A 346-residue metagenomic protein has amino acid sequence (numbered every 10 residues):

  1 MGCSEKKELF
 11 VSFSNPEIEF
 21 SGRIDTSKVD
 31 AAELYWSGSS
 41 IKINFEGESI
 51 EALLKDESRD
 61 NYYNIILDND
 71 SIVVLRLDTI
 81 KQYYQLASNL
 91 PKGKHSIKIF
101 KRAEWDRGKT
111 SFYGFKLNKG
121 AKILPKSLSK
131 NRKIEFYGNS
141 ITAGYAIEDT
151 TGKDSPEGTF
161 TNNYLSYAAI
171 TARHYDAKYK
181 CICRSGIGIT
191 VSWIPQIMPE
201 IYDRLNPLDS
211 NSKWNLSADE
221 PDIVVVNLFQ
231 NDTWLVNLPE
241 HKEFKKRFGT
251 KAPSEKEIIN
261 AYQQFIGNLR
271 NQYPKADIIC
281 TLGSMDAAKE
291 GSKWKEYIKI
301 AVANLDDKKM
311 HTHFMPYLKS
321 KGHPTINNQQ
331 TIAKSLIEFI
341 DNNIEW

Functional and structural regions predicted by a protein language model:
G2-Y137, T142-F160, E345: N-terminal secretory targeting modules
R107, I147, K153-K251, D286-S292 (+4 more regions): Conserved SGNH/GDSL esterase-like catalytic core that processes O-acyl groups on lipids and polysaccharides
S129, D219, N271-Y273: Short, conserved loop/helix-junction motifs that constitute active-site signature segments in enzyme catalytic cores
K133-Y137, T142, Y179-C183, D222-N227 (+2 more regions): Structural recognition of the beta-strand scaffold that forms the well-ordered cores of secreted hydrolase catalytic
Y175, D306-K308: Short, structured coil segments at secondary-structure junctions
N227-F229, Y273, D277-T281, A288-E290 (+1 more regions): Conserved, well-ordered alpha-helix/loop/beta-strand core segments that scaffold catalytic motifs
Y262-G267: Generic structural signal for well-ordered alpha-helices, preferentially at hydrophobic/aromatic core positions
K321-W346: Histidine-centered active-site loop/cap adjacent to the catalytic His in serine esterases/O-acetyl transfer systems
